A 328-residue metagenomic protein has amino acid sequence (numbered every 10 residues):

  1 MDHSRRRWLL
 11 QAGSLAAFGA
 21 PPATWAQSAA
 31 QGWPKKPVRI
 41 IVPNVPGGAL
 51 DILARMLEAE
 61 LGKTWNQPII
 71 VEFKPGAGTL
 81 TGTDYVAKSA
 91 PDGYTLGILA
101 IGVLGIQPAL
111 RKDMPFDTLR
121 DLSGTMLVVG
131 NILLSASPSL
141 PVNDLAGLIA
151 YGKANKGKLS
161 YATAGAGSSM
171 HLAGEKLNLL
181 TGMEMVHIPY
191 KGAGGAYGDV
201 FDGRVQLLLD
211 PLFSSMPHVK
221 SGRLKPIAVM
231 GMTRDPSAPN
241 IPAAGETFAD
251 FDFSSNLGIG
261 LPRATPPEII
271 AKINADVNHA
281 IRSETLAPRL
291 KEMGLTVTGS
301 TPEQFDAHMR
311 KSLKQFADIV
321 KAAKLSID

Functional and structural regions predicted by a protein language model:
M1-A16: N-terminal secretory signal peptides and thylakoid transit peptides that target proteins across membranes
A26-R120, K158, M183-Q206, G299 (+1 more regions): N-terminal (or domain-start) structured segment
K35-P37, L180-M183, K220, P267-D328: An extracytoplasmic/periplasmic, membrane-proximal ligand-sensing/linker region
K88-Y94, I101, A109-G195, A244 (+1 more regions): Hinge/capping helix and adjacent helix->loop/strand transition within the periplasmic-binding protein
G102-K112, N178-L180, Q206-P239: A ligand-binding cleft/hinge motif common to bilobed small-molecule-binding domains
